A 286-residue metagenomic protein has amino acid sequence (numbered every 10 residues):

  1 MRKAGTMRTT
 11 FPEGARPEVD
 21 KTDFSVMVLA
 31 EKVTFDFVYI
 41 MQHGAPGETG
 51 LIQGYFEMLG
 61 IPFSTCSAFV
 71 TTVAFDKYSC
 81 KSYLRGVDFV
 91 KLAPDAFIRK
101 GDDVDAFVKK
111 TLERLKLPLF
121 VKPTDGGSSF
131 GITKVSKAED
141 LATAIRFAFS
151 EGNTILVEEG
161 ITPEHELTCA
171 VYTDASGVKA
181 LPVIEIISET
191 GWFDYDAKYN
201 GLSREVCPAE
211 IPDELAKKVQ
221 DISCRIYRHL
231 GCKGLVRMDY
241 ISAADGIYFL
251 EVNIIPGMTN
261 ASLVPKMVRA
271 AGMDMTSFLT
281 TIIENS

Functional and structural regions predicted by a protein language model:
M1-F69, V73-F75, S79, R99-V108: ATP-binding N-terminal substructure of ATP-dependent carboxylate-amine bond-forming enzymes
V28, K32-V33, T71-P163, K217: Active-site nucleotide/adenylate-binding loops and adjacent lid/helix of ATP-dependent enzymes
F37, G60, D88-V90, T154 (+3 more regions): Preference for protein termini
S64-C66, S128-S129, R204-C207, N260-V264: Short small-residue beta-strand/loop micro-motif enriched in glycine and branched aliphatics
S136-D221, S242, G246-Y248: Phosphate-binding site of ATP-dependent enzymes
P212-S286: ATP-dependent carboxylate activation and anion-phosphoryl transfer catalytic cores that bind Mg-ATP to form
